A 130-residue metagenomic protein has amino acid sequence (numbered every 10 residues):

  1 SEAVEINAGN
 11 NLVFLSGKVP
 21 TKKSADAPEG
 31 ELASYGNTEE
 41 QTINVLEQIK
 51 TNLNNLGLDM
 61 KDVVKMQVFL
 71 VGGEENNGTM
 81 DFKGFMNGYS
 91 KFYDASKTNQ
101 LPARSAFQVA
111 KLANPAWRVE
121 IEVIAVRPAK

Functional and structural regions predicted by a protein language model:
S1-K130: Short, polar/acidic, helix-capping and beta-turn segments at strand->helix junctions that line the mouths
